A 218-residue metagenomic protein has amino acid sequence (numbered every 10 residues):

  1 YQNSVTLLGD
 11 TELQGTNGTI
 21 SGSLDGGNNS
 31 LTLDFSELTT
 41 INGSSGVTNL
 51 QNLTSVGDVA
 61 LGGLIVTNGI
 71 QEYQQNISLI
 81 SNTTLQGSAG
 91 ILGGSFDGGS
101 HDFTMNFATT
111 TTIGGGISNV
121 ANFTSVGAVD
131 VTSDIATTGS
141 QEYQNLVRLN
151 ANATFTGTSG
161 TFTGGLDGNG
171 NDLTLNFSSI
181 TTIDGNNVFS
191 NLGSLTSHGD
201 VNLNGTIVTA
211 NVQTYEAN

Functional and structural regions predicted by a protein language model:
Y1-N218: Extracellular lectin-like interaction modules
